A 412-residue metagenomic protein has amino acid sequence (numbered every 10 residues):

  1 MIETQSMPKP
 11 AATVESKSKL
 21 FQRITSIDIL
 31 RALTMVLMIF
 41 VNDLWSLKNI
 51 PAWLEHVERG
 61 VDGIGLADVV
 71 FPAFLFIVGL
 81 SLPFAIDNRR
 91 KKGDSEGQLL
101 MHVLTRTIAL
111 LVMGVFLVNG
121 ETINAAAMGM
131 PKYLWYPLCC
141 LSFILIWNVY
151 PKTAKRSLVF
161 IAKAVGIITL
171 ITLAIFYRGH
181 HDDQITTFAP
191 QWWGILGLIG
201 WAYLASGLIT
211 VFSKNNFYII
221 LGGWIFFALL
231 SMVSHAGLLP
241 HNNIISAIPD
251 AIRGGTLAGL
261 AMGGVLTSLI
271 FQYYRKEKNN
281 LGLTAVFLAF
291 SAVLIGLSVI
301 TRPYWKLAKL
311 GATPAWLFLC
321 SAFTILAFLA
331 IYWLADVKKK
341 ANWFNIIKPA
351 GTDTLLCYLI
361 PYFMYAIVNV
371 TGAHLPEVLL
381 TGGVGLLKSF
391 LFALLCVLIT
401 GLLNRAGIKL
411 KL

Functional and structural regions predicted by a protein language model:
I2-L412: Alpha-helical transmembrane segments and their immediate juxtamembrane cytosolic regions
